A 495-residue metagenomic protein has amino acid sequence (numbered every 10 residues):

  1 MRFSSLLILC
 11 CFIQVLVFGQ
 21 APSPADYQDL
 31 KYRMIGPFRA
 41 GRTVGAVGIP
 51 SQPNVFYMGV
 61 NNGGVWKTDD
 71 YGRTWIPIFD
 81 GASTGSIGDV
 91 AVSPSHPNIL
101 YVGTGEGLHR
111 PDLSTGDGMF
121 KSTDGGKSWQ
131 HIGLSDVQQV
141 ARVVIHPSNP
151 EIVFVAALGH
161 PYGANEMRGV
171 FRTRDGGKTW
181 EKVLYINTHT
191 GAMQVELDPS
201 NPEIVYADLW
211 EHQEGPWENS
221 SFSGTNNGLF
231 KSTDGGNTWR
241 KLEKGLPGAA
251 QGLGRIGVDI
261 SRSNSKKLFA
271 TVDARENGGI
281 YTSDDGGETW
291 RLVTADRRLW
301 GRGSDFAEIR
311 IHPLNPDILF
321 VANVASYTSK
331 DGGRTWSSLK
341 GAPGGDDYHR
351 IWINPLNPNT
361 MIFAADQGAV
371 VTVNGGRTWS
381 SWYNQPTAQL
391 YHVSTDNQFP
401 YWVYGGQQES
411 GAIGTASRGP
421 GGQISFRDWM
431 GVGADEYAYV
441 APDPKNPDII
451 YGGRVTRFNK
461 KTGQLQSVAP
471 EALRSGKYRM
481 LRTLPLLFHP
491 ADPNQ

Functional and structural regions predicted by a protein language model:
M1-S5, I309: Positively charged n-region of N-terminal signal peptides that target proteins for export
S5-V15: Bacterial N-terminal signal peptides
Q20-Q495: Beta-propeller blade termini and top-face loops
